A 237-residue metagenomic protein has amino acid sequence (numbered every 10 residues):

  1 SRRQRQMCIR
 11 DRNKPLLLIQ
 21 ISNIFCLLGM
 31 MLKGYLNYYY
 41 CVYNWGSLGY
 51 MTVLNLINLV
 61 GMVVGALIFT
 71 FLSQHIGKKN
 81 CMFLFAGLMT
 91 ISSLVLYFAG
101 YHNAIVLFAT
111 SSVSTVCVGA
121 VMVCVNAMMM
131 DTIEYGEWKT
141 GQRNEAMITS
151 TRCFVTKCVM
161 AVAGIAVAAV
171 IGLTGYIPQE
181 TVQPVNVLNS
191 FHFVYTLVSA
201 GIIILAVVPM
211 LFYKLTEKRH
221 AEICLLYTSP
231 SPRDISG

Functional and structural regions predicted by a protein language model:
S1-I9, P230-G237: Single conserved hydrophobic/aromatic residue that forms the stacking wall/gate of nucleotide- or nucleobase-binding
R2-Q6, R10-C224: Membrane-embedded alpha-helical bundles of multi-pass transporters/translocases, especially carrier/permease families
